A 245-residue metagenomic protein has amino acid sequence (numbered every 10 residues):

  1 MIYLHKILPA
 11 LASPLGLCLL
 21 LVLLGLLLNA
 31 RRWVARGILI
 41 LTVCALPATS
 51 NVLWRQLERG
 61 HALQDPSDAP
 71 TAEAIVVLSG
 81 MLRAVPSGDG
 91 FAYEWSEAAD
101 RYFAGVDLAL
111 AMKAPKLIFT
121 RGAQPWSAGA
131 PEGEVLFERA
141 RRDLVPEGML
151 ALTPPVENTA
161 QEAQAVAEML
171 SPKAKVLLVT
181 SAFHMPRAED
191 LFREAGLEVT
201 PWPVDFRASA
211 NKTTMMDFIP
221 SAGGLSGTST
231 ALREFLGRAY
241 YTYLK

Functional and structural regions predicted by a protein language model:
M1-L27: Membrane-embedded alpha-helical segments of integral membrane proteins
Y3-L8, T49, L53-L57, L232-A239: Hydrophobic alpha-helical segments of integral membrane proteins, encompassing both true transmembrane helices
L15-L17, P47, K245: Extended, histidine- and acidic-residue-enriched regions that form the cofactor-binding/catalytic faces
L23-L24, T42, A239: Hydrophobic residues within the alpha-helical transmembrane core of Major Facilitator Superfamily
L27-V34: Membrane-interface helix-boundary motifs at transmembrane edges
A35-P47: Hydrophobic membrane-insertion alpha-helices, especially the h-region of bacterial N-terminal signal peptides
P47-A222, T228: A structural signal for short, hydrophobic/glycine-enriched beta-strand patches
P220-K245: Structured C-terminal subdomain patch of bacterial secreted/periplasmic proteins
